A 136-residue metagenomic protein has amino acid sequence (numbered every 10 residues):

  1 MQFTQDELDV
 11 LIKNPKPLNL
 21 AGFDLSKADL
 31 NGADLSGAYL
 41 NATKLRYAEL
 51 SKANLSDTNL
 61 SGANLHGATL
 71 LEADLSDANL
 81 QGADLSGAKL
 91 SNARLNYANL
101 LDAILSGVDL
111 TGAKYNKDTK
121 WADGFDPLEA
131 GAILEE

Functional and structural regions predicted by a protein language model:
M1-E136: Tandem repeat scaffolds
